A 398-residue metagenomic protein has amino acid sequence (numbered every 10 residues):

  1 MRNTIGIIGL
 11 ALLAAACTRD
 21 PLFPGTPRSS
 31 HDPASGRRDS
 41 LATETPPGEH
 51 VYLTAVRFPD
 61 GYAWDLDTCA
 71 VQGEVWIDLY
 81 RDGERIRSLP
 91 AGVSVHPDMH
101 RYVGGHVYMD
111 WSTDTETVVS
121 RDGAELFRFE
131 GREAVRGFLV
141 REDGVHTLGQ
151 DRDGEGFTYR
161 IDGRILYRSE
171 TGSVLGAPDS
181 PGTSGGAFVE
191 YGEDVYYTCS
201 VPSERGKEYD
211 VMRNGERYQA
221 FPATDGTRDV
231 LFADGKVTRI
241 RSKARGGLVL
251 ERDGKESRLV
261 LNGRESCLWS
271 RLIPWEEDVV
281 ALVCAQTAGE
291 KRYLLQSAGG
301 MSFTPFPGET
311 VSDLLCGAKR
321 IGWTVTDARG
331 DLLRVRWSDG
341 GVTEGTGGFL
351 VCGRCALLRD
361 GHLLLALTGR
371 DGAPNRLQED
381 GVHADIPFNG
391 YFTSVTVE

Functional and structural regions predicted by a protein language model:
M1-A15: Sec-dependent bacterial lipoprotein signal peptides
A16-G48: Bacterial Sec-dependent N-terminal signal peptides
P47-A70, R101-S112, G144-D151, D194-S200 (+4 more regions): Short beta-strand elements that form the blades of beta-propeller/WD-repeat-like and other beta-sheet-rich scaffold
D60-D78, D114-V118, D153-R160, S203-D210 (+4 more regions): Structural motif
R85-P90, A124-F129, I165-P178, E216-F221 (+4 more regions): A short beta-strand motif characteristic of beta-propeller blades
V93-G104, R132-E142, V174-Y191, T224-D234 (+4 more regions): Repeated scaffold domains used in trafficking and secretory/extracellular systems, primarily beta-propellers
L357, L365-E398: Blade-level signature of beta-propeller repeat domains, shared across WD40, Kelch, NHL, RCC1 and BNR/Asp-box propellers
